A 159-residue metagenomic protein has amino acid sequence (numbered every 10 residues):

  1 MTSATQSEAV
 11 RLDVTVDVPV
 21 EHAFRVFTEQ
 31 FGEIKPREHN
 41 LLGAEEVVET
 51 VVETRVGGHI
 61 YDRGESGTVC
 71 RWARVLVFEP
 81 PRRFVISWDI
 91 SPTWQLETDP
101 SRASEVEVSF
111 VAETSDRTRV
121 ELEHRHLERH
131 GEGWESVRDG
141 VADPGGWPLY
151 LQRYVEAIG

Functional and structural regions predicted by a protein language model:
M1-V47: Hydrophobic ligand-binding cavity/cleft-lining segments
Q6, L41-A44, R125-H130, D143-L149 (+1 more regions): Structured surface interface patches that mediate subunit assembly and partner/cofactor docking
V14, W72-V77, A103-A112: Hydrophobic/aromatic beta-strand elements that line small-molecule binding cavities or substrate pockets in beta-rich
A23-F27, I60, V75, I86 (+3 more regions): Hydrophobic pocket/interface hotspot
T28-G32, P80, Q152: Solvent-exposed alpha-helix faces
E45-W94: Glycine-rich portal/gate segments that line the openings of hydrophobic small-molecule binding cavities
W94-G145: Beta-strand/loop substructures that line and gate deep hydrophobic ligand-binding cavities in soluble
